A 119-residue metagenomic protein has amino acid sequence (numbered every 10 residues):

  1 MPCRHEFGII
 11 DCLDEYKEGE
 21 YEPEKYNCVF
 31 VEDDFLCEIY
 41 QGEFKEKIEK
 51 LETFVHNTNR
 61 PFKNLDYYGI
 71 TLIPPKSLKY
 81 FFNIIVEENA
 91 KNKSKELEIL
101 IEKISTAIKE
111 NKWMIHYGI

Functional and structural regions predicted by a protein language model:
M1-E110, I119: Acidic (Asp/Glu-rich) sequence patches and key acidic residues that form negatively charged surfaces used
H116: Catalytic cores of phosphodiester-bond-cleaving enzymes
